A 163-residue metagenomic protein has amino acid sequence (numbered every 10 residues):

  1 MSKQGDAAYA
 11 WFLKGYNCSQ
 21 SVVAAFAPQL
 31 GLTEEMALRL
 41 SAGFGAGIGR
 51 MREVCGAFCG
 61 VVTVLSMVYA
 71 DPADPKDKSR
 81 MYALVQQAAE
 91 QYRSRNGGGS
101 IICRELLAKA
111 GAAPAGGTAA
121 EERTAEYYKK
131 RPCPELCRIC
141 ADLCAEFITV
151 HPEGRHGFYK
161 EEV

Functional and structural regions predicted by a protein language model:
M1-K14: Polybasic, low-complexity association/targeting segments
L13-Y16, L30: Extended beta-strand/beta-hairpin segments
Y16, F44-T63: Glycine/serine-rich anion-binding loops at beta->alpha junctions that coordinate negatively charged ligand groups
A25-G43, A113-T118: Acidic-glycine-rich active-site phosphate/pyrophosphate-binding loop
Q29-R39, L65-Q87, P152-R155: Phosphate-handling active-site elements
V85-V163: C-terminal binding/interaction regions
